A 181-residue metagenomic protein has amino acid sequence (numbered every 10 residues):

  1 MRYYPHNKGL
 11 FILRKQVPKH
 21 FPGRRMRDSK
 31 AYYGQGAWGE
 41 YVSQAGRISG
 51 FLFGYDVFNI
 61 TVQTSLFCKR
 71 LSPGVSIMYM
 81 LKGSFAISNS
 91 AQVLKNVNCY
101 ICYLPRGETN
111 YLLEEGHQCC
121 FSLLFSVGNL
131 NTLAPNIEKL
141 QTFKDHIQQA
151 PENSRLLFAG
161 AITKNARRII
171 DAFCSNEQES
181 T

Functional and structural regions predicted by a protein language model:
M1-P73: N-terminal low-complexity or simple alpha-helical regulatory segments that function as activation/interaction modules
H20, R70-V75, L140-T142, I147: General N-terminal targeting signals
F21-G23, G83, K139: Glycine-centered secondary-structure boundary/capping sites
Y55-V57, S76-M80, C120-S126: Short hydrophobic beta-strand segments that form the core of ligand-binding sensory/regulatory domains
F58-Q63, K82-S84, S126-L130: Generic structural motif
L71-S90, V127: Glycine- and acidic-residue-biased ligand/ion/polar-headgroup-sensing regions
S88-T181: Alpha-helical bundle regulatory/interaction domains
